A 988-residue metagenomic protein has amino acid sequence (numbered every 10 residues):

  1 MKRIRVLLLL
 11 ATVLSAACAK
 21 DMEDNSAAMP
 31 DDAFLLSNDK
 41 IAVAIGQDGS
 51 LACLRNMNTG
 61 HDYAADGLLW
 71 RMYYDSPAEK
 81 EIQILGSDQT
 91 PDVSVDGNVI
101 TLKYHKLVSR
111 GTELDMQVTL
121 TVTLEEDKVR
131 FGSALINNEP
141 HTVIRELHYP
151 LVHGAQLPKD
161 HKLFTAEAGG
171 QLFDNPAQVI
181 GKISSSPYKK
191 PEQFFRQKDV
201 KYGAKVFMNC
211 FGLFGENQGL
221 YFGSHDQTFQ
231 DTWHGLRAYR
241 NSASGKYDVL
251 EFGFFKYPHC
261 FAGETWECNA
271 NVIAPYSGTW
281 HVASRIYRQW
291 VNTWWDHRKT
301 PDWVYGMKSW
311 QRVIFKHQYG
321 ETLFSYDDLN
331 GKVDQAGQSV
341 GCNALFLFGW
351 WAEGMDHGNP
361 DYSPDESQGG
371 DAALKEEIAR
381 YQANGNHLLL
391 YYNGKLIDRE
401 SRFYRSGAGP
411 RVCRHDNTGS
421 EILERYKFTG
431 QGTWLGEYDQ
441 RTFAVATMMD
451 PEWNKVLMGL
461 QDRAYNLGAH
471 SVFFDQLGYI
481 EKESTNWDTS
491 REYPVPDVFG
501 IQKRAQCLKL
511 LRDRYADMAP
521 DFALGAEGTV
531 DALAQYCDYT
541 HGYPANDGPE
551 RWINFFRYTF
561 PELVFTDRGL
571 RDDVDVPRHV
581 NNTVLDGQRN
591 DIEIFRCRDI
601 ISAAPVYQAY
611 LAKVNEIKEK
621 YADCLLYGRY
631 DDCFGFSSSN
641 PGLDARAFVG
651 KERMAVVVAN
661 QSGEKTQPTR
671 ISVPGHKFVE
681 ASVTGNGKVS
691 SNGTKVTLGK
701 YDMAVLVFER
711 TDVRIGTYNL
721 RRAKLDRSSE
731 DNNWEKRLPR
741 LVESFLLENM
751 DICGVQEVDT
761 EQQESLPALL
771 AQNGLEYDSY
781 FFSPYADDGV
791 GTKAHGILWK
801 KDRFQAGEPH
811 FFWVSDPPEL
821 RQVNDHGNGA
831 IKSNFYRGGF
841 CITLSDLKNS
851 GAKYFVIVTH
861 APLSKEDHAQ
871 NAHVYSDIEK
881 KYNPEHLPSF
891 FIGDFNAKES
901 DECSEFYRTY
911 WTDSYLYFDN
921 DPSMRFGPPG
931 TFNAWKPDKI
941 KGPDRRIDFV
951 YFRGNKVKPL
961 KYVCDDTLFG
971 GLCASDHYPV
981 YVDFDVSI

Functional and structural regions predicted by a protein language model:
D24-A42, T59-V108, M116-V118, L124-R237 (+1 more regions): Polysaccharide-binding surfaces and accessory modules of carbohydrate-active proteins
P91, K106-V108, T112, N137 (+8 more regions): Conserved structural scaffold segments of CAZyme catalytic domains across common CAZy folds
E264-N271, Q502-G685, L698-F708: Active-site-proximal substrate-binding groove within the catalytic cores of carbohydrate-active enzymes
E321-Y326, A373, L390-A464, I553-F556: Active-site-adjacent "subsite" loops/lids of carbohydrate-active enzymes
R710-Q772, P784-K793, A852, S987-I988: N-terminal, active-site-proximal structural segment of metallo-dependent hydrolase catalytic domains
I715-L738, S815-S833, P862, K939: Acidic/histidine-rich helix-loop elements that form or flank divalent-metal/phosphate-binding sites at the catalytic
I752, Q756-K853, C964: Structured beta-strand-rich core segments of catalytic domains in phosphoester-bond hydrolases
K880-F890, A897-I988: Metal-dependent phosphoester-hydrolase catalytic domains
